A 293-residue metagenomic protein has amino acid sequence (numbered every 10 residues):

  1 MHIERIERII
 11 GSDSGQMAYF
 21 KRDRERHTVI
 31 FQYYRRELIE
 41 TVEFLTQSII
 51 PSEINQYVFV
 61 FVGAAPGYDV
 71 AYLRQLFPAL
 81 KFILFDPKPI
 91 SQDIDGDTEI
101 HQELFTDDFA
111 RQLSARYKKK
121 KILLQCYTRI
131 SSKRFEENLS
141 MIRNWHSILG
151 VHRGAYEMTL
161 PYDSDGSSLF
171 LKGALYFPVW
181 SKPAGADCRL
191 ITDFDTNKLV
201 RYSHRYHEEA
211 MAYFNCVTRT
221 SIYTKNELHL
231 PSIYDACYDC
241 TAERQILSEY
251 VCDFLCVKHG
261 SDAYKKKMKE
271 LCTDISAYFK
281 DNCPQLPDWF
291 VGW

Functional and structural regions predicted by a protein language model:
M1-N55, W293: Class I SAM-dependent methyltransferase Rossmann-like catalytic core, especially the SAM/SAH-binding loop
R5-M17, V60, G67, S168-W293: Rossmann-like AdoMet/SAM-dependent catalytic core
I30-F44, I100-E103, A110-R111, K133-I148: Well-ordered, non-membrane alpha-helical segments in soluble/globular domains
P66-F77: Conserved SAM-binding loop of SAM-dependent methyltransferases across substrates and taxa, primarily the Class I
L80-I83: Short beta-strand element of Class I
F85-K119, T128: S-adenosyl-L-methionine
K120-R134: A short SAM/SAH-binding and catalytic strip from SAM-dependent methyltransferases
G150-T159: Conserved beta-strand signature within the Rossmann-like core of class I S-adenosyl-L-methionine
